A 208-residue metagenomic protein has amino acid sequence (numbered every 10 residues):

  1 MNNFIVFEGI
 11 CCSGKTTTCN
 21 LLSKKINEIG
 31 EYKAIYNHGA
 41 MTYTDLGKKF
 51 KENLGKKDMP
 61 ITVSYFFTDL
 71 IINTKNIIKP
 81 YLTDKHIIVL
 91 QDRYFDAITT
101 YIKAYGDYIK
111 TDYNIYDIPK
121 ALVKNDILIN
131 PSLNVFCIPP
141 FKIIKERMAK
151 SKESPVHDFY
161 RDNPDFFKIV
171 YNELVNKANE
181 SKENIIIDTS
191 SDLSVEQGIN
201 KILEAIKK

Functional and structural regions predicted by a protein language model:
F7: Hydrophobic anchor at the beta1->P-loop junction of P-loop NTPases
C12-S13: ATP-binding Walker
T16: Walker A/P-loop
S23-K25, K142-K208: NTP-dependent small-molecule kinase module
K24-A34: Post-Walker A helix-loop "phosphate-sensing" segment adjacent to the P-loop in P-loop NTPases
N37-D117: ATP-dependent small-molecule kinase phosphotransfer cores that center on conserved nucleotide phosphate-binding segments
I98-E173: A glycine- and Lys/Arg-enriched "phosphate-lid" helix/loop adjacent to the NTP-binding pocket of small-molecule kinases
